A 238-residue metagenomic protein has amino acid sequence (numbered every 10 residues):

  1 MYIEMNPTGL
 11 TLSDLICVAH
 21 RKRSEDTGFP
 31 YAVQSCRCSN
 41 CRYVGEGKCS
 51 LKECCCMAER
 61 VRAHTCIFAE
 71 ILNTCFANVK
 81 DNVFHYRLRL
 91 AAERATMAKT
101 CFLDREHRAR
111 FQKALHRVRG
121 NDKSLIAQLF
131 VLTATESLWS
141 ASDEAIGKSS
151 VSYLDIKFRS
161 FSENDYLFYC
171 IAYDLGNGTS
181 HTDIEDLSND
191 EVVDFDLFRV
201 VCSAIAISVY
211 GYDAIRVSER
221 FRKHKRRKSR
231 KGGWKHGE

Functional and structural regions predicted by a protein language model:
M1-R159, H181-E238: Extended, charge-biased low-complexity segments that typically form long amphipathic alpha-helices/coiled-coils
S162: Short gly/ser-rich anion-binding loops that grip negatively charged ligand groups
D165-F168: Long, hydrophobic alpha/beta structural blocks
G176-S180: GHKL/Bergerat-fold ATPase module
